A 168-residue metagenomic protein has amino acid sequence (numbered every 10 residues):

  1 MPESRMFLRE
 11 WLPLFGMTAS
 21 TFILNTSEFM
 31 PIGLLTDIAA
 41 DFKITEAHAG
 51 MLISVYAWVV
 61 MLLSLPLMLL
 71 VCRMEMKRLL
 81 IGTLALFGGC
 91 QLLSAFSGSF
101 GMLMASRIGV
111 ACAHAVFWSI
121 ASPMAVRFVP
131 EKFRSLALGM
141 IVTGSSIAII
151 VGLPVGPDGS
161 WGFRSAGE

Functional and structural regions predicted by a protein language model:
P13-E46: Extracytoplasmic
T21, I53, A57, L84 (+3 more regions): Small-residue-rich transmembrane alpha-helices and their cytosolic helix-loop interfaces in multi-pass secondary
F29, A57-L65, I149-I150: Residue-level signature of mid-helix packing/kink "hotspots" within the transmembrane helices of 12-pass Major
K43, E75, F96-M102, P130: Helix-breaking motifs and short loop linkers at transmembrane-helix boundaries and internal kinks in secondary membrane
L62-G98: Conserved MFS/SLC helix-loop-helix module at the cytosolic interface between two early adjacent transmembrane helices
F100, S106-G144: Cytoplasmic helix-loop-helix junction between adjacent transmembrane helices in 12-TM secondary transporters
F100-M102, E131, M140-E168: Helix-loop-helix hairpin linking two adjacent transmembrane segments in secondary transporters
